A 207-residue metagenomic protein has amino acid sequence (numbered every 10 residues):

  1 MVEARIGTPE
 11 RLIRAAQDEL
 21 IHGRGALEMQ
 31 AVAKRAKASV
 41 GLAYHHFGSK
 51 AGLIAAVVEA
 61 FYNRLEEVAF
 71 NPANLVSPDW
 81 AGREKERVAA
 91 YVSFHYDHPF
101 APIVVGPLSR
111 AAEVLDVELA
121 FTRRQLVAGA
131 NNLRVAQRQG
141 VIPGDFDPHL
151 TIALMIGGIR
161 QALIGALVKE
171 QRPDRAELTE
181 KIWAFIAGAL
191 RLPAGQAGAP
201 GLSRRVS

Functional and structural regions predicted by a protein language model:
M1-G7, H22, V168, A194-S207: N-terminal intrinsically disordered/low-complexity leader segments
G7-A16, V32, V57-L65, G129: Generic hydrophobic, amphipathic alpha-helix propensity
R11, A15, I21-G52, A56: Helix-turn-helix
E28, P102-G106, D145, A197-A199: Short, hydrophobic secondary-structure boundary micro-motifs
A56, F70-D97, P148-M155, T179: Hydrophobic alpha-helical connector segments
N63, G82-G106, R124-N131, I156 (+1 more regions): Helical hydrophobic small-molecule/effector-binding pocket
E66, S93, E113-Q139, H149-G157 (+2 more regions): Amphipathic alpha-helical packing segments from all-alpha helical-bundle domains
G82, D116-F121, R138-L154, P173-K181 (+1 more regions): All-alpha amphipathic helical-bundle segments outside canonical DNA-binding/catalytic cores that form hydrophobic
